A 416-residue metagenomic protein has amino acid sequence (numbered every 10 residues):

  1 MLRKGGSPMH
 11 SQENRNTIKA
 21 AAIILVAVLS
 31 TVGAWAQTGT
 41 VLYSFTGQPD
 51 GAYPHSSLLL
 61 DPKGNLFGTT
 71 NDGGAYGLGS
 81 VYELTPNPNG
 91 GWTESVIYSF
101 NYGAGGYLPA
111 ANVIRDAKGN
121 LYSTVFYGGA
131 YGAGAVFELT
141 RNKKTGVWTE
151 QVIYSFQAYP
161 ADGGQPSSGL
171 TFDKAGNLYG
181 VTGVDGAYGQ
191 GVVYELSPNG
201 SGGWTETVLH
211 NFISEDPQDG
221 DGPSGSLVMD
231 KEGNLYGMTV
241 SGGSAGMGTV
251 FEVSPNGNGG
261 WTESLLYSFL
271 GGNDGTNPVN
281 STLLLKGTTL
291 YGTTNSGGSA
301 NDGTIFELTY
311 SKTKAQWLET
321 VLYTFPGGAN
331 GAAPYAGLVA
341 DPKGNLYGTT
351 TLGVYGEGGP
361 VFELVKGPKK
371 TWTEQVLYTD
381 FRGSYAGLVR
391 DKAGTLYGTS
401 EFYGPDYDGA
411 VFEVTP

Functional and structural regions predicted by a protein language model:
L2-P416: Extracellular beta-propeller repeat domains
